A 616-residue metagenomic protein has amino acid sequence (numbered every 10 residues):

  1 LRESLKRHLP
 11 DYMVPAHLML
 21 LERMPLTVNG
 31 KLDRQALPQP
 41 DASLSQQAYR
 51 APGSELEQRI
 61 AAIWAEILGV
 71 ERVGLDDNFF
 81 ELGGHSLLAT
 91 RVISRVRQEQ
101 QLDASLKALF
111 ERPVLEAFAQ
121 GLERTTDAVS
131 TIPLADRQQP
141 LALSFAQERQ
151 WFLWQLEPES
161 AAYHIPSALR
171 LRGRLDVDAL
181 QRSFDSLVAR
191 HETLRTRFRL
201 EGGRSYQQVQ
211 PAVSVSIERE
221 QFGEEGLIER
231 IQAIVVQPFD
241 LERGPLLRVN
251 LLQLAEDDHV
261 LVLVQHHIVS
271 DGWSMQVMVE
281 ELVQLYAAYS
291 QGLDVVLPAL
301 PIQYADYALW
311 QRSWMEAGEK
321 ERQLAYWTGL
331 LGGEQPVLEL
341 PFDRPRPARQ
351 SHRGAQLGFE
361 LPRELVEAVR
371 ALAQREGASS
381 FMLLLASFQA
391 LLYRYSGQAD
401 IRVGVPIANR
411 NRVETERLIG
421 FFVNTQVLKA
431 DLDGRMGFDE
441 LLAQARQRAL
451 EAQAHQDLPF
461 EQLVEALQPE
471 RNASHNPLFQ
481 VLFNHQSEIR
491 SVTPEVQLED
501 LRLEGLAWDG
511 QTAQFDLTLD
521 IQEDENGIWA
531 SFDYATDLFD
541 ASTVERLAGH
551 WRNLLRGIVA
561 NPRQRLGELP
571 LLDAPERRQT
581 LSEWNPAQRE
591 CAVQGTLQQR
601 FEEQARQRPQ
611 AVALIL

Functional and structural regions predicted by a protein language model:
L1-G53, E57-A62, E66, P459-E461 (+2 more regions): AMP-dependent adenylate-forming
R2-E3, R7, A48-L75, L87-R95 (+5 more regions): Thiotemplate assembly-line natural product biosynthesis machinery
E3-L9, M19-L26, S94, Q98 (+17 more regions): Adenylate-forming
L9-L32, R72, L87-R91, Q100-L122 (+1 more regions): AMP-binding/adenylate-forming catalytic domain of the ANL superfamily
A16, L20, A61-A89, E99-K107 (+4 more regions): Phosphopantetheine carrier-protein modules
L18-P25, G30, A48-L56, V73-L88 (+8 more regions): Glycine-rich loop motifs involved in handling phospho/adenylate chemistry
E116, S183-Q232, L285, Q303 (+3 more regions): Non-catalytic N-terminal regions of enzymes
M278: Glycine-rich loop/hinge motif
